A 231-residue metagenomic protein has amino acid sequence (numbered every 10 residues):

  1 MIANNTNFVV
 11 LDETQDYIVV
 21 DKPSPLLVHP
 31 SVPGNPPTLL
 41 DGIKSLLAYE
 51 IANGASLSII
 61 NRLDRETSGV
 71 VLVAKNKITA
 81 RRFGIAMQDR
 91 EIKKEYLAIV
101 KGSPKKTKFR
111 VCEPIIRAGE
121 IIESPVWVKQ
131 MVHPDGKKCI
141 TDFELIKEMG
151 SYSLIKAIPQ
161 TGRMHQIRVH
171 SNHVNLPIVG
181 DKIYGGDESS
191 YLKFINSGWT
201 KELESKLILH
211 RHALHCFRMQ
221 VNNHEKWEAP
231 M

Functional and structural regions predicted by a protein language model:
M1-W127, M131-I140, K147-M149: RNA pseudouridine synthases
A3-T14, L26, R168-M231: Pseudouridine synthases involved in rRNA/tRNA modification
I18, Y96, S153-I155, H215-F217: Short beta-strand micro-motifs in enzyme catalytic cores
H29-P30, I155, V179-G180: Thr-Gly-centered strand-to-loop micro-motif
F83, R163-S171: Short beta-strand segments enriched for Tyr within beta-sheet-rich domains, predominantly fibronectin type III
G102, R117-G119, K147, T161 (+3 more regions): Non-catalytic surface loops within mature trypsin-like serine protease
E144, G150, I155-I158: Short histidine-centered loop motifs in beta-beta connectors
